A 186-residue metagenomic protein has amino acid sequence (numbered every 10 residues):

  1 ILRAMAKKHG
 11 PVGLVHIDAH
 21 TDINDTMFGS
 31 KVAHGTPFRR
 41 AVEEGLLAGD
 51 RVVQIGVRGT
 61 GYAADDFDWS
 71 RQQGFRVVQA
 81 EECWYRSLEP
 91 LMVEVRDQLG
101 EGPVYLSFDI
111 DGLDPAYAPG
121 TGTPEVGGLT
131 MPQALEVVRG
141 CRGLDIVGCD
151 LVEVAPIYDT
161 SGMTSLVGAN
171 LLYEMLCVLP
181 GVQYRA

Functional and structural regions predicted by a protein language model:
I1-A186: Conserved alpha-helical scaffold segments that buttress catalytic/binding sites
